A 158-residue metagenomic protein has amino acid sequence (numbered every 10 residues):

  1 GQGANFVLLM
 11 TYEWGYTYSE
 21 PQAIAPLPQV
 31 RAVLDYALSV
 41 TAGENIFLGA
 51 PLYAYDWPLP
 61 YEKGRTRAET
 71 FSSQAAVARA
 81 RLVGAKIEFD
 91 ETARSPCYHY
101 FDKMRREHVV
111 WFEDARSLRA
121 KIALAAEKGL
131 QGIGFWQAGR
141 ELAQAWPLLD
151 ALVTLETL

Functional and structural regions predicted by a protein language model:
G1-L82: Substrate-binding surface in catalytic domains of secreted glycosidases
I24-R31, F112-R119, R140: Soluble non-cytosolic domains of exported or imported proteins
E44-I46, H108, G129: A generic secondary-structure signal marking the coil-to-beta-strand transition
L52-A123, V153-L158: Glycan-binding loop/region signatures in secreted carbohydrate-active enzymes
S117-L158: Acidic/aromatic/glycine-rich contiguous surface patches that form carbohydrate-binding/processing clefts and analogous
